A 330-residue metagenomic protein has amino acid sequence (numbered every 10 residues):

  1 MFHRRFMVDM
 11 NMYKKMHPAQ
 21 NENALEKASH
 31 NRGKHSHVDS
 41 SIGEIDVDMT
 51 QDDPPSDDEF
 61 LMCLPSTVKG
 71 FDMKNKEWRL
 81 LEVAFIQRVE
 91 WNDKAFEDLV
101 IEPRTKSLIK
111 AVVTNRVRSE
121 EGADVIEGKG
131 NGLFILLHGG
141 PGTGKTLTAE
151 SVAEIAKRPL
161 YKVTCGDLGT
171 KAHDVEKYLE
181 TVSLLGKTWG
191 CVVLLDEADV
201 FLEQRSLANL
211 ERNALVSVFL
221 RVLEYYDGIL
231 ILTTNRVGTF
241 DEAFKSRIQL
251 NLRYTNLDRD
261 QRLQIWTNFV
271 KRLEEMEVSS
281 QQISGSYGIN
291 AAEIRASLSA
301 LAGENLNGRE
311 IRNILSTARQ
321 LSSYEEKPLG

Functional and structural regions predicted by a protein language model:
M1-G122, G132, G169, E242: AAA+ P-loop ATPase mechanoenzymes
F2-H3, H30, T234, D260 (+1 more regions): Intrinsically disordered, low-complexity sequence elements enriched in Ser/Thr/Gly/Pro
P65, V100-R104, E211, E310 (+1 more regions): Generic detector of ordered secondary-structure context
A95, L99-R295: Walker A/P-loop NTP-binding motif of AAA+ ATPase domains
L252, L273-G330: Conserved AAA+ ATPase small/helical "lid" subdomain
